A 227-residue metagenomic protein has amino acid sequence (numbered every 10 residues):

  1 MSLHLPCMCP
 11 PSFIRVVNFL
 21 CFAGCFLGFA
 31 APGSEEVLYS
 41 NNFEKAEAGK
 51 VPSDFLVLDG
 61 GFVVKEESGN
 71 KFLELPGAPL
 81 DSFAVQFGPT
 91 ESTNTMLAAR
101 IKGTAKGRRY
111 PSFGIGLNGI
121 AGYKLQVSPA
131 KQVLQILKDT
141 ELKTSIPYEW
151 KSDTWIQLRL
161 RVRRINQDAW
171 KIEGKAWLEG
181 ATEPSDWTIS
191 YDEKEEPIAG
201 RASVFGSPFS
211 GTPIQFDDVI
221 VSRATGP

Functional and structural regions predicted by a protein language model:
R15-G28: Bacterial N-terminal signal peptides
G33-L56: Extracellular carbohydrate-recognition regions
F43, A99, T154-I165, W170-A176: Short tryptophan-centered beta-strand motifs in secreted/extracellular beta-sheet-rich domains of glycan-recognition
F43, D217-V221: Extracellular beta-strand elements of beta-rich domains used for carbohydrate recognition/degradation or cell-matrix
A48, S68-N70, E74-D139, T225: Secretory/extracellular carbohydrate-interaction modules and structurally similar beta-sandwich "look-alikes"
F83-P89, K143-W150, D192, F205-G206: Beta-strand-rich interaction surfaces with strong enrichment in secreted/lumenal proteins
L137-R159: Short, aromatic/His-centered strand-loop micro-motif at the edge of beta-sheets
E183-Q215: Flexible glycan-contacting loops in extracellular carbohydrate-active proteins
